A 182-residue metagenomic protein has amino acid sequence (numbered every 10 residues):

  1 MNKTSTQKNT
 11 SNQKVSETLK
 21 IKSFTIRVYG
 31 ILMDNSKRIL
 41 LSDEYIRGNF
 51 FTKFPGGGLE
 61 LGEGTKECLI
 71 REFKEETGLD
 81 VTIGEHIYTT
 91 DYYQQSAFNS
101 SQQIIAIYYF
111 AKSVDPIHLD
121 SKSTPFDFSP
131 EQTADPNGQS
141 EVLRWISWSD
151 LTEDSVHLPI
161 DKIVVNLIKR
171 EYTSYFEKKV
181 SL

Functional and structural regions predicted by a protein language model:
N2-M33: Acidic, metal-coordinating catalytic segment for phosphate/diphosphate chemistry, firing primarily on the Nudix
Q13-K20, Q95-F98, S129-T133: Short, P/G- and charge-enriched loop/turn segments at secondary-structure junctions
K20-F24, F51, N99-I105, D135-S140: A generic structural micro-feature
M33-R38, R47-G48, E60-L61, T89-Y93 (+1 more regions): Short, charged/polar surface micro-motifs in flexible loops or helix N-caps
R38-E75: Conserved Nudix-box catalytic region and its N-terminal flanking loop in Nudix hydrolases and closely related
N49-T52, L119, T124-L182: Nudix hydrolase/Nudix homology domain
D80-T89: A short coil-to-beta-strand element that immediately follows conserved catalytic motifs
Q94-T124, L167: Active-site-adjacent beta-strand/loop module that shapes the phosphate/pyrophosphate-binding cleft
